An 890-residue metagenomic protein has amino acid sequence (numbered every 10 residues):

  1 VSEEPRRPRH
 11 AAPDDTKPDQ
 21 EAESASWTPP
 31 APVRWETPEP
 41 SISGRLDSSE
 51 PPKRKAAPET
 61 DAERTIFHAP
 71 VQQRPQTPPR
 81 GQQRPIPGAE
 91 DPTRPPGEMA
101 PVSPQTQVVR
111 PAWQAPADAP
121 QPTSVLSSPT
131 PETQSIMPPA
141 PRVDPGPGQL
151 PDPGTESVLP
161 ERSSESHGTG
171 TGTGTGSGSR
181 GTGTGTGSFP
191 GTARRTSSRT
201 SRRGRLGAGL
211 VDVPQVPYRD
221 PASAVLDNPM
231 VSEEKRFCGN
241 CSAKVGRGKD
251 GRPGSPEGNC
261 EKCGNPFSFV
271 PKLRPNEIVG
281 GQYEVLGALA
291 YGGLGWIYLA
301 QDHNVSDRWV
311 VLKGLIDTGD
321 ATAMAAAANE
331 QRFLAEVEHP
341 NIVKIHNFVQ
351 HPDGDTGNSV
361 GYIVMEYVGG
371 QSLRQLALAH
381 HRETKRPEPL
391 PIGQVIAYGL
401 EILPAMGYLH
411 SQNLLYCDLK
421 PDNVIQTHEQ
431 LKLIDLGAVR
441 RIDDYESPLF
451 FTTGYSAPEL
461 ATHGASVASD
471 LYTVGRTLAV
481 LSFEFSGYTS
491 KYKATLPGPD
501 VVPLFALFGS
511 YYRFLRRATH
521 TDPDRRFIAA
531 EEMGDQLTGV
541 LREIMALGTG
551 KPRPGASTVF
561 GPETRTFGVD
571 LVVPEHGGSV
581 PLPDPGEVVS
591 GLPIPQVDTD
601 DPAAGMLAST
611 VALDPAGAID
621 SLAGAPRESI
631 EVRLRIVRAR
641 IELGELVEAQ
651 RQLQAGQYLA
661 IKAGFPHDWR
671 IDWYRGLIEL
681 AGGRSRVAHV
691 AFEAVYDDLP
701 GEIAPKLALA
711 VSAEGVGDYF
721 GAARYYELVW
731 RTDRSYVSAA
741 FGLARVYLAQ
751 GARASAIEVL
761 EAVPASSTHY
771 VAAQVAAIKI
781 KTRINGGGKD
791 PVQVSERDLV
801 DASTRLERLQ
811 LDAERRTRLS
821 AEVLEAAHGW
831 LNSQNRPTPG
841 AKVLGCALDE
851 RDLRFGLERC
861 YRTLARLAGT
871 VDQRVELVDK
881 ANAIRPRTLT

Functional and structural regions predicted by a protein language model:
V285-G293, I297: Protein kinase glycine-rich loop
Y298-A300, S306-D317: Glycine-rich ATP phosphate-binding loop
G319-E336: AlphaC helix of the eukaryotic protein kinase fold
K344-G361: Short beta-strand micro-motifs within the conserved protein kinase catalytic domain, predominantly in the N-lobe
T356-S372, L376: Conserved short submotifs of the Hanks-type protein kinase catalytic core that shape the nucleotide-binding pocket
Y398-G399: Activation segment signature within eukaryotic-like protein kinase domains
I402-L414: Protein kinase catalytic-loop region centered on the HRD/HxD motif
L547-I636: Regulatory extensions appended to serine/threonine kinase catalytic cores
